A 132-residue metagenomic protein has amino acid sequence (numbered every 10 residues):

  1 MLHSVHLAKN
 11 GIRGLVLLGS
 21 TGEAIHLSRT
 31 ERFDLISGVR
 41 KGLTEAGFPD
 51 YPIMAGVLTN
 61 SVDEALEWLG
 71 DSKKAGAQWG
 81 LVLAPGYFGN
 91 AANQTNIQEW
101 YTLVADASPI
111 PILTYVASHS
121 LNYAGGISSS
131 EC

Functional and structural regions predicted by a protein language model:
M1-G126: Active-site beta->alpha loop and helix N-cap motifs at the rims of alpha/beta catalytic domains
S129-C132: Active-site/ligand-binding-proximal alpha/beta "capping" segment
